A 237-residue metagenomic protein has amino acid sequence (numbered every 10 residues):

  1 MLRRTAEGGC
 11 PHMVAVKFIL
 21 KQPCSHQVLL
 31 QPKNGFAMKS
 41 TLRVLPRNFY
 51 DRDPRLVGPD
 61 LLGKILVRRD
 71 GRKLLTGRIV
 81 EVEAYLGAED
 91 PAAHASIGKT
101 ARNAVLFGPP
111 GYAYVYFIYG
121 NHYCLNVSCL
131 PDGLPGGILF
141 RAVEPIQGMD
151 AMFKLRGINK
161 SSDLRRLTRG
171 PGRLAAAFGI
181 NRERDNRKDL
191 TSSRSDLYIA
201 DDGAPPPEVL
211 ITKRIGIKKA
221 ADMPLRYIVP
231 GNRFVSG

Functional and structural regions predicted by a protein language model:
M1-R3, G9-C10, V28-L29: Short, low-complexity intrinsically disordered segments enriched in A/P/G/S/L with frequent Arg, especially at protein
T5-A6, A15, A37, T41: Ala/Thr-enriched low-complexity intrinsically disordered regions
G8-G9, G35, G237: Residue-identity detector for glycine
G9-M13, F18-L20, M152: Short intrinsically disordered, low-complexity segments
F18, Q22-P23, P32: Cationic, low-complexity basic patches in intrinsically disordered or flexible, solvent-exposed regions
M38-G237: Conserved, well-structured core segments that form or line functional sites
